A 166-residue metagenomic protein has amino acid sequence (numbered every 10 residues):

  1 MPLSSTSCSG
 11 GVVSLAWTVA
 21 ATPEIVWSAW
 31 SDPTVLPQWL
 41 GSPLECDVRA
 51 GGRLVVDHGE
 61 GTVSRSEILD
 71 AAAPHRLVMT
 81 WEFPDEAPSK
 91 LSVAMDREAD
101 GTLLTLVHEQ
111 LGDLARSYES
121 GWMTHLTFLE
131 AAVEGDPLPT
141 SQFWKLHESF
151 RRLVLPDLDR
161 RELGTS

Functional and structural regions predicted by a protein language model:
M1-T6, A99-S166: Terminal "cap-and-tail" regions of soluble proteins that handle hydrophobic small molecules
S7-C8, V12-L15, A21, I25 (+3 more regions): Short beta-edge strand/loop motif at the mouth of beta-sheet-based domains
E24, S28, D70, D100 (+1 more regions): Replace "anionic and nucleotidyl ligands
W27-W30, W39, W81, W122: Signature tryptophan residues that serve as conserved aromatic anchors
E45-A50, V55-D113: Hydrophobic-ligand binding "helix-grip"
